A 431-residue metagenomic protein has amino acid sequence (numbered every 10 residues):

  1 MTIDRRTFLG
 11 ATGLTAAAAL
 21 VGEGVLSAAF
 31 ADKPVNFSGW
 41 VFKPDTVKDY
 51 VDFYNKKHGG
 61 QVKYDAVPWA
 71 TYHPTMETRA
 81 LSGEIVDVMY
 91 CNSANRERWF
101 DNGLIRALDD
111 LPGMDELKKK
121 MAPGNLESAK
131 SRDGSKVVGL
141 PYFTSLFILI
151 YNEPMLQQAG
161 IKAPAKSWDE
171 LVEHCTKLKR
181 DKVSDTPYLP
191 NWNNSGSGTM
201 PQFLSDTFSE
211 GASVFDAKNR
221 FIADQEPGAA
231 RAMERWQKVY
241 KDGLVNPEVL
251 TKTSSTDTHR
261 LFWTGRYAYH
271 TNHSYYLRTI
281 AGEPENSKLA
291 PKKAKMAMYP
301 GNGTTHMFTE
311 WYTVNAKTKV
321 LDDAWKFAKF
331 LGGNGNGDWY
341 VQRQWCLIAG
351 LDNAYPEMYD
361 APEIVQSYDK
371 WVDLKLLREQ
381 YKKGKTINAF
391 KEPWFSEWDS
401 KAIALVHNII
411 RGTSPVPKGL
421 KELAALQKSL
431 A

Functional and structural regions predicted by a protein language model:
T2-D4, F8-L104, G113-K119, A163 (+7 more regions): Conserved N-terminal structural module of periplasmic/extracytoplasmic solute-binding proteins
H58-A66, E84-I85, G160-A163, V239-T253 (+1 more regions): A local structural motif
V67-T75, W168-E170, V249-W263: Short helix-initiation/N-cap motifs at beta->coil->alpha
S93-L146, T199, P291-A297, Q366 (+2 more regions): Hinge/lid segment of periplasmic solute-binding proteins
E97-R98, L104, Y275-L289, N302-K401: C-terminal lobe and pocket-closing loops of periplasmic/extracytoplasmic Venus-flytrap solute-binding proteins
D109-P123, Y188-N194, E210-R231, G282-T304 (+1 more regions): Short, solvent-exposed loop/beta-turn-alpha elements that line the ligand-binding surface or hinge of extracytoplasmic
G134-Y142, F147, V172-I222, Y267: Extracytoplasmic/periplasmic solute-binding protein
C175-K177, K218-L250: Glycine-centered hinge/linker elements that transmit conformational signals in sensory and ligand-binding systems
